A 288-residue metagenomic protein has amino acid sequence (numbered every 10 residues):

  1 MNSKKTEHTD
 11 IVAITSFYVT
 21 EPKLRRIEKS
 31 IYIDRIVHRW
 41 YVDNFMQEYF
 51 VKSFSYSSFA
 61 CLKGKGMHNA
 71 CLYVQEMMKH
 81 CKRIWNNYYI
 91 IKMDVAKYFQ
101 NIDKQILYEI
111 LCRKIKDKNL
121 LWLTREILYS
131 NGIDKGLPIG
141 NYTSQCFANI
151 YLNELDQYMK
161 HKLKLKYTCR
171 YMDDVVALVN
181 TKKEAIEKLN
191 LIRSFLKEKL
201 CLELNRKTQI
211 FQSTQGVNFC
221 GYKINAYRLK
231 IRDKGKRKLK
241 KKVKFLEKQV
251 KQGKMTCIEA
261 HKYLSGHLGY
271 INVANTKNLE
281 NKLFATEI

Functional and structural regions predicted by a protein language model:
M1-L107, I115: Conserved two-metal-ion catalytic palm core of "right-hand" nucleic acid polymerases, unifying RNA-dependent RNA
S3-K4, L72-M172, V176-I192, K207 (+2 more regions): Conserved polymerase palm-domain catalytic core
I11-Y18, K52-S58, N86-K92, W122-I127 (+3 more regions): Short coil/turn segments at secondary-structure boundaries
Y18-T20, F50-F54, Y89, Y171 (+2 more regions): Short acidic (Asp/Glu) and glycine-rich catalytic loops that position anionic groups and cofactors
S30, R35, R39, I186-E187 (+1 more regions): Right-hand nucleic-acid polymerase module
Y41, L189-I192, L196: PAPS/PAP-binding and catalytic site of the sulfotransferase fold
N44, E48, E154, Y158 (+1 more regions): Active-site catalytic microenvironments for nucleophilic, acid-base chemistry
M46-S53, M159, N275-N278: Short helix-capping/linker segments at secondary-structure and domain boundaries
